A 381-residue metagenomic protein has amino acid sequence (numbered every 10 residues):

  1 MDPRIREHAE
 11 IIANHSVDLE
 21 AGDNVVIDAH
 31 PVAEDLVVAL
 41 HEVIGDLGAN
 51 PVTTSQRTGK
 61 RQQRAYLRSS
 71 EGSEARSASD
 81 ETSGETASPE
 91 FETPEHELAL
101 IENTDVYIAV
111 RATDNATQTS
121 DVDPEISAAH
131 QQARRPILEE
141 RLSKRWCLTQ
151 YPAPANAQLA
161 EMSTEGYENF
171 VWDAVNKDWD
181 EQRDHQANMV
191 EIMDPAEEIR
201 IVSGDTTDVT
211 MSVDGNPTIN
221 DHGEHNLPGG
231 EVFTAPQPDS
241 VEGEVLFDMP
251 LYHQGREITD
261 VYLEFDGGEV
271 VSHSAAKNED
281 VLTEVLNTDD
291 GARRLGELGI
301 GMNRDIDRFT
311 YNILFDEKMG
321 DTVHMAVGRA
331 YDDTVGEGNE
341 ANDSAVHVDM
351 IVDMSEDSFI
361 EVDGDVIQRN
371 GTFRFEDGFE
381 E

Functional and structural regions predicted by a protein language model:
M1-E242: Active-site bordering "gate/hinge" segments that shape substrate access to catalytic or cofactor-binding pockets
D2, H8, Q150-E381: Metal/cofactor-centered catalytic core regions of large enzymes
